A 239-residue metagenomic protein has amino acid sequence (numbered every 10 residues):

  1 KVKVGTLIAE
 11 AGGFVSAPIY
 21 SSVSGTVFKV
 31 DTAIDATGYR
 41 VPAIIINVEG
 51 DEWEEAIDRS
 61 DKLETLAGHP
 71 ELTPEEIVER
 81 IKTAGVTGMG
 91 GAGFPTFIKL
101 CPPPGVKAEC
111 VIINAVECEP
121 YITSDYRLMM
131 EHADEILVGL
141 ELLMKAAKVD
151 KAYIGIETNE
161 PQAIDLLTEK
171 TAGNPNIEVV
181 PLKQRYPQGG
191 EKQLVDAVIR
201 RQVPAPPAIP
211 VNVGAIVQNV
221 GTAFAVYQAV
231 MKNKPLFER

Functional and structural regions predicted by a protein language model:
K1-E10, K29: Short, well-structured beta-strand-loop connectors
P18-Y20: Small beta-strand-rich domains/subdomains or short beta-sheet motifs embedded in larger alpha/beta proteins
G25-V27: Conserved hydrophobic positions within beta-strands
I34-M89, F94, G105, P161 (+1 more regions): Acidic low-complexity segments
A56, V111-D125, A205-A208: Gly-rich Lys/Arg/Thr-decorated short loops/hinges at beta-loop-alpha junctions or inter-strand turns that position
M130-A146: Histidine-anchored nucleotide/phosphate-binding helix
D150-R239: Hydrophobic alpha-helical positions that pack around
